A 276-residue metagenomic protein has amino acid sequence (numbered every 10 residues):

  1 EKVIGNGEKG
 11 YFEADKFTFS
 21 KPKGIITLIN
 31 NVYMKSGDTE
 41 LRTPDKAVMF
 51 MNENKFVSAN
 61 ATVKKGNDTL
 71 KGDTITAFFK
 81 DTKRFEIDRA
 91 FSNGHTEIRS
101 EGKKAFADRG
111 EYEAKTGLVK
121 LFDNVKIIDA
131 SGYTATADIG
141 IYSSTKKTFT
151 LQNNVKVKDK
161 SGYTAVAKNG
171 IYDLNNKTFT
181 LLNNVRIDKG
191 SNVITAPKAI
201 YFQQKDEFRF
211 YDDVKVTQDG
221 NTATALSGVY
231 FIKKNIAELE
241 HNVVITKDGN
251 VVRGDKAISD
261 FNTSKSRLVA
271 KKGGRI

Functional and structural regions predicted by a protein language model:
E1-I276: Mature-chain termini and adjacent capping regions
